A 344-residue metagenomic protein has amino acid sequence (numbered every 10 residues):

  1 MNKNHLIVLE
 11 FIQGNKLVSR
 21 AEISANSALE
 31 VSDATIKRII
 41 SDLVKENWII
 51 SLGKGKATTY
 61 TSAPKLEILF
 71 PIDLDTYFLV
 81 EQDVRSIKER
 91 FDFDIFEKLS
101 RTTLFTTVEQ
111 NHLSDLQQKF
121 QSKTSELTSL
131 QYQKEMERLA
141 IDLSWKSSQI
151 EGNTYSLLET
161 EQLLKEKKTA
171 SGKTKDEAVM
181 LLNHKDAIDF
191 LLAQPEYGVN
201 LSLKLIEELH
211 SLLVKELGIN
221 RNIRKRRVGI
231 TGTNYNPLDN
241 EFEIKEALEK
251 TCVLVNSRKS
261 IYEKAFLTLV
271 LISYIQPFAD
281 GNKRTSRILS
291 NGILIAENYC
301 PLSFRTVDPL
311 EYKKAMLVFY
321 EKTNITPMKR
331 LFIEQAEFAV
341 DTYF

Functional and structural regions predicted by a protein language model:
M1-F344: FIC/Doc superfamily catalytic core
